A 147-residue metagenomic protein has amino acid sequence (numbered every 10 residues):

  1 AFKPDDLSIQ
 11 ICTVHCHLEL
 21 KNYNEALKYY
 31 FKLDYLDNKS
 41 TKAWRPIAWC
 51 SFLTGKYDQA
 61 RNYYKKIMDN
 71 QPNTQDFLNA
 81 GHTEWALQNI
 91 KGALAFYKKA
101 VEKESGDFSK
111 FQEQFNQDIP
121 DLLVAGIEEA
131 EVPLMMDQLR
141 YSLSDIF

Functional and structural regions predicted by a protein language model:
A1, F31-Y35, K65-D69, K99-E102: Conserved structural position within tetratricopeptide repeats
E19, L53-T54, A86, D121: Register position in tetratricopeptide repeats
D69-P72, H82-F108, L134-Y141: TPR/TPR-like (Sel1-like) alpha-helical repeat modules
G106-F147: Terminal, low-structured helical/coil segments at or just beyond the last alpha-helical repeat
